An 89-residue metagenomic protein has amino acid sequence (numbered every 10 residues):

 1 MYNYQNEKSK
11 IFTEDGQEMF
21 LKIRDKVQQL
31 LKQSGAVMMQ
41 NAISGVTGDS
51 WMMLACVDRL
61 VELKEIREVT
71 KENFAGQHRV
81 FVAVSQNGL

Functional and structural regions predicted by a protein language model:
M1-M19: Long, low-complexity, charged/polar intrinsically disordered regions in eukaryotic proteins
E18-S34: Positively charged, polyanion-binding regions of nucleic-acid-associated proteins
Q33-V46: Short acidic, hydrophobic short linear motifs in intrinsically disordered regions
T47-R59: Short amphipathic alpha-helical interaction segments
V61-K71: A short, conserved structural fragment
K71-Q77: Short, Lys/Arg-rich nucleic-acid/phosphate-binding segment
V84-L89: Short, amphipathic alpha-helical interaction segments positioned at domain boundaries
